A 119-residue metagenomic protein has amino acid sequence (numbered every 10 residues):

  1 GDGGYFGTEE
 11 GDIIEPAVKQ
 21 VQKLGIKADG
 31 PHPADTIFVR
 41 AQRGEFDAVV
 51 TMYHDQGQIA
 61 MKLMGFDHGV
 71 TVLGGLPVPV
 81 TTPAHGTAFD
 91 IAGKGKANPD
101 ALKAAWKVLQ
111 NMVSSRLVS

Functional and structural regions predicted by a protein language model:
G1-E10: Glycine-rich phosphate/diphosphate-binding loops and the adjacent beta-loop-alpha structural elements that coordinate
I13, A17-V118: Glycine-rich phosphate/nucleotide-binding loop
